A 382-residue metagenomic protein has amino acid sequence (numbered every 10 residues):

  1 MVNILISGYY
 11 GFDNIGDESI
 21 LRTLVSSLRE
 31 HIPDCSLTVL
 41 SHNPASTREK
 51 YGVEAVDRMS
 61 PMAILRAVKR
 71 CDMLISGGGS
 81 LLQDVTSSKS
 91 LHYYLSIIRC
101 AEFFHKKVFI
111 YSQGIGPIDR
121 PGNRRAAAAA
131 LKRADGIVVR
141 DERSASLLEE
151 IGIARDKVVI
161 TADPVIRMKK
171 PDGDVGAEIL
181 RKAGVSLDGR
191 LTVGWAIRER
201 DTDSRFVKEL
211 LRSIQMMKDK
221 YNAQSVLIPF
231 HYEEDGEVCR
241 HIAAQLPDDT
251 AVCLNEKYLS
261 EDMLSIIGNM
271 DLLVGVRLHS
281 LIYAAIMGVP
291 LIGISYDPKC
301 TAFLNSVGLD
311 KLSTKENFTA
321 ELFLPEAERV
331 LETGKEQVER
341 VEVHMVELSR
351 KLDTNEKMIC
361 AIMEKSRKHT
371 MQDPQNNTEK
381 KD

Functional and structural regions predicted by a protein language model:
M1-D382: Active-site anion-handling motifs in enzyme catalytic cores
